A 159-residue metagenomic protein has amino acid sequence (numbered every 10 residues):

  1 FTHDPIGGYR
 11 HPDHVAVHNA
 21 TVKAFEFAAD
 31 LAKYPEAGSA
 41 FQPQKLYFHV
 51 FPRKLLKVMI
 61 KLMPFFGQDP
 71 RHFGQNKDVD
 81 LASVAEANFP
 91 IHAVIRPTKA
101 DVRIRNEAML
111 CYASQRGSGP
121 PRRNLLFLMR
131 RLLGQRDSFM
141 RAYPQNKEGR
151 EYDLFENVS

Functional and structural regions predicted by a protein language model:
F1-S159: Metal-dependent de-N-acetylase/amidase catalytic core
